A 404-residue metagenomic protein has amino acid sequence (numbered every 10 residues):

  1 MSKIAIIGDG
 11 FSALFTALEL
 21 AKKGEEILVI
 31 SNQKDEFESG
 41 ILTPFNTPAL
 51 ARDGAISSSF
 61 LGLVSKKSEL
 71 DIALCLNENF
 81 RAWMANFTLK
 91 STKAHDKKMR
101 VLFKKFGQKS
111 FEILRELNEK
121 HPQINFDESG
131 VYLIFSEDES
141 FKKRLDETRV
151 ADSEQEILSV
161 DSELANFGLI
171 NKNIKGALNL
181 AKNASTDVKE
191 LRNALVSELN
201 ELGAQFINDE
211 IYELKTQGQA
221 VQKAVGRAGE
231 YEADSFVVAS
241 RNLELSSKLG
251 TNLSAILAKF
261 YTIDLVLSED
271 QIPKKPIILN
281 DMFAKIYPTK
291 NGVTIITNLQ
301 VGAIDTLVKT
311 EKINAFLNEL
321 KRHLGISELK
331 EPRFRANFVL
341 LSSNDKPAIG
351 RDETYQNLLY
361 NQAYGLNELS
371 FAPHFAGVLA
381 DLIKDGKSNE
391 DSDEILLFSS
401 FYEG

Functional and structural regions predicted by a protein language model:
M1-G10: Beta1/beta-strand and adjacent pyrophosphate-binding region of the FAD-binding site in flavoprotein oxidoreductases
A13-L14: N-terminal Rossmann-fold NAD(P) dinucleotide-binding loop
K22-G40: Glycine-rich FAD pyrophosphate-binding loop
N32, G40-L89, E213, G229-E353: Active-site substrate-recognition segment that forms the wall of the catalytic cavity or substrate channel
T47-P48, N183, Q300-A303, L359-A372: Glycine-rich phosphate/pyrophosphate-binding beta-alpha loops
A85-S197: Rossmann-like flavin
V150, Q155, I326-G404: C-terminal catalytic lobe of FAD-dependent flavoproteins
N173-R227, Y231: Helical element adjacent to the flavin cofactor pocket in flavoenzyme catalytic cores
